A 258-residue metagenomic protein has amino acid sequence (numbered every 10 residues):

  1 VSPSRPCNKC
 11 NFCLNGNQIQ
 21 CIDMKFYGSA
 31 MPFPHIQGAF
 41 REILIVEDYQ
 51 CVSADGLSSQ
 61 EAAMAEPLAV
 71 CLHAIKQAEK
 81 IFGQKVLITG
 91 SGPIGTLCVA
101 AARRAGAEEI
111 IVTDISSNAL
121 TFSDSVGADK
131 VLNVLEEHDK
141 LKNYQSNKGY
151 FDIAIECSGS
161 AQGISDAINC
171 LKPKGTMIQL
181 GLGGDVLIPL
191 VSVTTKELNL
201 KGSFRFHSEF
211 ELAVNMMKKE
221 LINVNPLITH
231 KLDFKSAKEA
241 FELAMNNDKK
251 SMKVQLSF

Functional and structural regions predicted by a protein language model:
V1-C51: Glycine-rich phosphate/adenylate-binding loop and adjacent beta-alpha elements of nucleotide- or dinucleotide-binding
P34-F40, G56-Q77, T89-L97: A glycine-rich, Thr/Ser-enriched phosphate-binding loop motif common to dinucleotide/cofactor-binding enzymes
A69, G92-I94, A101, A161-Q162 (+1 more regions): Residue-level detector of alpha-helix initiation sites
I75-I81, N147: Glycine-rich helix-loop-beta junction characteristic of Rossmann-like nucleotide cofactor-binding loops
I88-S91, R103-D166: Adenosine-nucleotide cofactor-binding segment
A161, S165-N169, H207, E211-F258: C-terminal hydrophobic helical "lid"/dimerization subdomain of Rossmann-like NAD(P)H-dependent oxidoreductases
L171-P173: Helix-to-beta-strand junctions that scaffold the AdoMet/dcAdoMet cofactor pocket in Class I SAM-dependent enzymes
T176-I178, I188-L227: Rossmann-fold dehydrogenase core element
